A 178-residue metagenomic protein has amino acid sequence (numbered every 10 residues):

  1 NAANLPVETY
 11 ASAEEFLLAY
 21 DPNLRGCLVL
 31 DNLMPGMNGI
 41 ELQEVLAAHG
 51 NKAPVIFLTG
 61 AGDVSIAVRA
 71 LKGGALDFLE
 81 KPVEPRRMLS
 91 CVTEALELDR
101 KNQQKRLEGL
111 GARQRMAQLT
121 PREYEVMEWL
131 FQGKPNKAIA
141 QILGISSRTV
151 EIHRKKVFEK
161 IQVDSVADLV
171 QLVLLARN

Functional and structural regions predicted by a protein language model:
N1-E8: Two-component/phosphorelay signaling modules centered on CheY-like receiver
E8-C27: Acidic, metal-coordinating helix/loop segments flanking the phosphotransfer/catalytic sites of two-component signaling
A11-S12, M37-E41: Acidic catalytic/metal-coordinating carboxylates
L30-D31, T59: Active-site residues of response regulator receiver
M34: Receiver (REC) domain active-site loop signature in two-component systems and cognate sites in sensor histidine kinases
D63-S65, L79-V92, I142: C-terminal output helix
K155-N178: Basic, Lys/Arg-enriched C-terminal extension of HTH/homeodomain DNA-binding domains
